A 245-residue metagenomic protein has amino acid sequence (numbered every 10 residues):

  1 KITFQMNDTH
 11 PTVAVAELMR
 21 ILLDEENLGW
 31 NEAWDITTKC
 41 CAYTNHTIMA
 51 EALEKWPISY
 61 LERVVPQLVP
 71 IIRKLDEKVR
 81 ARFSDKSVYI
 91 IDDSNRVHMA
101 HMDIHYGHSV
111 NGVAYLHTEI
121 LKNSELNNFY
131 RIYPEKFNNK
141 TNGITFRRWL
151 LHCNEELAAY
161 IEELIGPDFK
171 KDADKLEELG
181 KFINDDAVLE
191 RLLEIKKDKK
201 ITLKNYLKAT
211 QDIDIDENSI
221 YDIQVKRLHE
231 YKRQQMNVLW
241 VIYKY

Functional and structural regions predicted by a protein language model:
K1-Y245: A conserved ligand/cofactor-binding region detector
